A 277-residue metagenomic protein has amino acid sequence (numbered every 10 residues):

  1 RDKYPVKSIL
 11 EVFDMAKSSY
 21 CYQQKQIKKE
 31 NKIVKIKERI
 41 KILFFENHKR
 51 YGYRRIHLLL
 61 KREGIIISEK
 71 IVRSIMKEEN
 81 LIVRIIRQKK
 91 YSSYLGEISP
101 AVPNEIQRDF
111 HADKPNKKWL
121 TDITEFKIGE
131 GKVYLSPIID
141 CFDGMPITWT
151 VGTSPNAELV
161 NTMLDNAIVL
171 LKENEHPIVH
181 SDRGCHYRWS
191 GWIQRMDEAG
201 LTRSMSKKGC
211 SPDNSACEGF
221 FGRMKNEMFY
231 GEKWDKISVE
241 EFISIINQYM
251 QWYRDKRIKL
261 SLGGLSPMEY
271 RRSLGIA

Functional and structural regions predicted by a protein language model:
R1-M15: Short, Lys/Arg-enriched phosphate-binding patches
I9-F13, Y20, I40, I56 (+14 more regions): Mobile genetic element proteins and their domesticated derivatives, centered on retroelements and DNA transposons
L10, K17-K114, C210, M268-L274: Basic, flexible linker segments flanking DNA-binding modules in nucleic acid-interacting mobile-element proteins
K29, E46, F110-H111, I128-G129 (+3 more regions): Conserved, non-catalytic sequence blocks in retroelement Pol enzymes and Pol-derived host proteins
S92-G96, S181-R183, W189-W192, M205-K225 (+2 more regions): RNase H-like two-metal-ion nuclease catalytic core shared by retroviral integrases and related mobile-element nucleases
R108-I147, T153-P155: An active-site-proximal beta-strand-loop segment
K127, T150-E173: Active-site beta-loop-alpha junctions of metal-dependent nucleic acid enzymes, especially the RNase H-like/DDE
D197-A199, K225-A277: C-terminal domain-tail junction helix/linker
